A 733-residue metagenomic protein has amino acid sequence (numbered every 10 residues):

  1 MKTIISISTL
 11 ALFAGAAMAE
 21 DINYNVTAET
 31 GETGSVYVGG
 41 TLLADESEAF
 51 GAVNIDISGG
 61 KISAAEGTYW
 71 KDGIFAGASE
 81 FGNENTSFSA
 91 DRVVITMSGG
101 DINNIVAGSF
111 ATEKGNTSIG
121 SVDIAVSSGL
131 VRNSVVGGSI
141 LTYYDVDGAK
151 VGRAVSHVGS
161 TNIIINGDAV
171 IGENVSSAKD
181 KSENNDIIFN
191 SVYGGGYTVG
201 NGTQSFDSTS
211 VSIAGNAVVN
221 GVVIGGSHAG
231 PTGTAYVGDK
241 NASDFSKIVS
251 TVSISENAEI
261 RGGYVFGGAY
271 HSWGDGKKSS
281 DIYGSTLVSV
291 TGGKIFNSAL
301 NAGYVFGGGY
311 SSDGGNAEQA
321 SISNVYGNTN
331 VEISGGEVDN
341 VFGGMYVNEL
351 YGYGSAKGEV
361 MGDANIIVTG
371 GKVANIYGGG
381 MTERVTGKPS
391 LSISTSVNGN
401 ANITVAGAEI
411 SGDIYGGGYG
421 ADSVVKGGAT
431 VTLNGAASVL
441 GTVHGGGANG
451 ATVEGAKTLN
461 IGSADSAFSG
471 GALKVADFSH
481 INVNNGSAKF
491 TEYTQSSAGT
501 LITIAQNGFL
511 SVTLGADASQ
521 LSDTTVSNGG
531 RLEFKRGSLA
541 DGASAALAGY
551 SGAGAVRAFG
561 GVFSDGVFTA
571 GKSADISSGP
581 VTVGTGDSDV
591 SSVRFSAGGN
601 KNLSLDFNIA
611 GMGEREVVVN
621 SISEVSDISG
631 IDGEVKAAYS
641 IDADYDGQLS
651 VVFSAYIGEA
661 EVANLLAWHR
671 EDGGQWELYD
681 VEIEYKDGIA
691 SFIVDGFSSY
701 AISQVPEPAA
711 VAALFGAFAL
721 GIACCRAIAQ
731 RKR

Functional and structural regions predicted by a protein language model:
M1-L10, A710-A713: Sec-dependent signal peptide recognition, specifically the positively charged N-region followed immediately by
F13-E20: Sec/Tat signal peptide C-region and signal peptidase I cleavage site
E20-G34, G39-G73, G77-S134, S139-S191 (+10 more regions): Surface-exposed loop/turn motifs in large extracellular/passenger domains
V590, N620-D672: Proteolytic processing hotspots in large secreted/extracellular or virion-associated proteins and select intracellular
G598-S621: Predominantly extracellular/luminal regions of secreted and cell-surface proteins, especially disulfide-bonded
D644, E659-V662, R670-Q704, A709: Proteolytic cleavage junctions
E707-I728: A short, hydrophobic C-terminal helix/tail in secreted or cell-surface proteins
A729-R733: Short, charged juxtamembrane terminal tails flanking transmembrane helices
